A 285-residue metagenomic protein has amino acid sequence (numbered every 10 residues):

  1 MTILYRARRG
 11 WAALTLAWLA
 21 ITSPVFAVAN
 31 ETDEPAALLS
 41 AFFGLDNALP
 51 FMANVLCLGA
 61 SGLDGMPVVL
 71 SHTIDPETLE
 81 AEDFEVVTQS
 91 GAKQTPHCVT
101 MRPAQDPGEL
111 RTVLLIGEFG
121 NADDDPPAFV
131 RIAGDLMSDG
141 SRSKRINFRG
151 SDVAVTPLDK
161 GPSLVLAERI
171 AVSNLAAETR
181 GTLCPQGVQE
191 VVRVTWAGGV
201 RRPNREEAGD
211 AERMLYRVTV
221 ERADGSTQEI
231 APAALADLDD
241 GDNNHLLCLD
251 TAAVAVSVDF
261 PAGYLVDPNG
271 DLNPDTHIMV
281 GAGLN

Functional and structural regions predicted by a protein language model:
T2-I3, A20, A27: Intrinsic disorder/low-complexity signature
T2-L14: Bacterial N-terminal signal peptides that target proteins for export
A12-S23: Bacterial N-terminal signal peptides
F26-N285: Non-catalytic beta-sheet/beta-sandwich ligand-binding modules that flank or precede catalytic cores
